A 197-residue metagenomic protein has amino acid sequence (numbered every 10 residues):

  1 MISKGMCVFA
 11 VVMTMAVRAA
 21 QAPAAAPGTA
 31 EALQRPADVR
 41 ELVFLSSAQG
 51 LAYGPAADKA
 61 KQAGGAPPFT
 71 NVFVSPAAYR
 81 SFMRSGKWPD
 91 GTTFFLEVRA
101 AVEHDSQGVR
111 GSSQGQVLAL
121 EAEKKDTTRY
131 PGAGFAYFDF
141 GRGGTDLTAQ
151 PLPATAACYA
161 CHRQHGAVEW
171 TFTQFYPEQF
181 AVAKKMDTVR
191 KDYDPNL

Functional and structural regions predicted by a protein language model:
K4-R18: Bacterial N-terminal signal peptides
A22-K87: N-terminal secretory signal peptides
R35-V43, S47-L51, S85-L197: Sequence context surrounding c-type heme c attachment/ligation sites in exported
